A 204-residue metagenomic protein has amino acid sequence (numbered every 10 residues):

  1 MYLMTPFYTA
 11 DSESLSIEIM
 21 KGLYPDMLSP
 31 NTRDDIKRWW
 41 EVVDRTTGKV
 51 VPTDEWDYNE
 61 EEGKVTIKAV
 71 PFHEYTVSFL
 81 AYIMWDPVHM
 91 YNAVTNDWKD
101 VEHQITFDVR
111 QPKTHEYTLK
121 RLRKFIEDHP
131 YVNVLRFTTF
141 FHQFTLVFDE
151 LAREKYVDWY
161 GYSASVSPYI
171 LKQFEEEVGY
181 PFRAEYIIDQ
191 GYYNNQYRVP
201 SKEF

Functional and structural regions predicted by a protein language model:
M1-F204: Glycan-processing catalytic domains of CAZymes
